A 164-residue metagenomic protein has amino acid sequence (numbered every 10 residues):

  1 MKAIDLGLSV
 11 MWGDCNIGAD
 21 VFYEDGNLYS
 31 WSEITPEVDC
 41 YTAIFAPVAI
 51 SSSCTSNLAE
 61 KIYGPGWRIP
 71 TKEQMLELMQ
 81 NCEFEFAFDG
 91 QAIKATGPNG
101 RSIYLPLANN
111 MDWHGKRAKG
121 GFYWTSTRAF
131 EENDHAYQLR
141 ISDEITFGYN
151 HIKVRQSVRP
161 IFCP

Functional and structural regions predicted by a protein language model:
M1-L6: Short acidic, Pro/Gly- and aromatic-enriched capping/linker segments at domain boundaries
V10-V38, S51-R68, K72-P164: C-terminal, surface-exposed recognition/capping segments
D39-P47: Heptad-repeat alpha-helical rod positions in long coiled-coil/spectrin-like domains
